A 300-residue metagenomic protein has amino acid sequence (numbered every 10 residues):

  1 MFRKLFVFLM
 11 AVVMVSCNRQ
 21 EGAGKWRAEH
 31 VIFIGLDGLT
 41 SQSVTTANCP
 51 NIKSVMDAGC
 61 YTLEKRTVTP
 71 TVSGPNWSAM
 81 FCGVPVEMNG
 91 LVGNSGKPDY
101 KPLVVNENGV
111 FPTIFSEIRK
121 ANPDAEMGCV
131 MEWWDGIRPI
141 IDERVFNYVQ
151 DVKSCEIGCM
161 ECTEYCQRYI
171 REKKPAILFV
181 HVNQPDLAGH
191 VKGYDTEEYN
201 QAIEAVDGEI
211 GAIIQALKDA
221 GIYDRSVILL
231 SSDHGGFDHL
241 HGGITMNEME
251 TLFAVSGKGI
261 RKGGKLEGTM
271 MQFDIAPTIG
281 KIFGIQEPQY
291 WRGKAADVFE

Functional and structural regions predicted by a protein language model:
V15-S16: C-terminal motif of bacterial Sec signal peptides marking the signal peptidase cleavage site
K25-R27, S41-K120: Active-site nucleophile/metal-coordination loop of metallo-enzymes that catalyze phosphate/sulfate and related
R27-I32, A58-T62, A121-G128, K173-L178 (+3 more regions): Loop/turn elements at helix/coil->beta-strand transitions in domains of secreted/extracellular proteins
I32-F33, N51, A205-T245, I279: Metal-dependent active-site segment of extracytoplasmic phospho-/sulfohydrolases and closely related
F81, I244-Q286: Substrate-binding rim/cap in mid-to-C-terminal beta-strand-loop elements of soluble/periplasmic
N89-I157: Catalytic-site neighborhoods of secreted/periplasmic enzymes that process anionic sulfate/phosphate groups
I137-V149, E164-G208, A212: Active-site His/acidic residue clusters
M270, I285-E300: Polar, surface-exposed loop/tail segments that function as active-site lids or cofactor/substrate-recognition elements
